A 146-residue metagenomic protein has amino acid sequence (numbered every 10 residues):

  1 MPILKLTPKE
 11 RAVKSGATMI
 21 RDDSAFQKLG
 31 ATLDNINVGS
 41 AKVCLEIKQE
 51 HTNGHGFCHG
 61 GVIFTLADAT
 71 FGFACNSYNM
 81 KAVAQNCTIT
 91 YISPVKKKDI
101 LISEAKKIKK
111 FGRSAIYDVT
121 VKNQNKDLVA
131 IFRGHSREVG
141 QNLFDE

Functional and structural regions predicted by a protein language model:
M1-E146: Terminal targeting signals and extreme-terminal segments of soluble enzymes
